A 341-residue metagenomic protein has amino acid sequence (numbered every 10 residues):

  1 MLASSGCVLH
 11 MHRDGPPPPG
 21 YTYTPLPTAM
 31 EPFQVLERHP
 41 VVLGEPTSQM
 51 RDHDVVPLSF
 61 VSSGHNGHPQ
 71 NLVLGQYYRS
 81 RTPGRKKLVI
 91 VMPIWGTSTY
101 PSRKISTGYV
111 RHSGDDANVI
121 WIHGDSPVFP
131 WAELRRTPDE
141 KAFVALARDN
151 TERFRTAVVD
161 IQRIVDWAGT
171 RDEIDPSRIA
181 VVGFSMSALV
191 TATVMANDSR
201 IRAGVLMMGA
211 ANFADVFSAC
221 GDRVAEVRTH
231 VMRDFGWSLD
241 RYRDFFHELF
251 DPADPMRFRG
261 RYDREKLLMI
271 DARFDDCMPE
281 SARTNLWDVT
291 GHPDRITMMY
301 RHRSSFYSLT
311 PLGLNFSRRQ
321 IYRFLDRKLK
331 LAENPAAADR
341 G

Functional and structural regions predicted by a protein language model:
V35-T82: N-terminal cap/lid segment of alpha/beta-hydrolase-fold proteins
L74-G75, R85-I94: Short beta-strand element of the alpha/beta-hydrolase
T97-V159: Cap/lid segment of the alpha/beta-hydrolase catalytic domain
R103-I105, E265, M278-D288: Short alpha-helix in the alpha/beta-hydrolase fold that links the catalytic acid
A142-S185: Gly/Ser-rich "nucleophile elbow"/oxyanion-hole loop immediately N-terminal to the catalytic nucleophile in hydrolases
T193-R241: Hydrolase active-site cap/lid region
Y262-D263, L268-D271: Short beta-strand/loop motif that positions the catalytic acidic residue of the alpha/beta-hydrolase fold
T284-G341: C-terminal catalytic histidine-bearing segment of alpha/beta-hydrolase fold enzymes
